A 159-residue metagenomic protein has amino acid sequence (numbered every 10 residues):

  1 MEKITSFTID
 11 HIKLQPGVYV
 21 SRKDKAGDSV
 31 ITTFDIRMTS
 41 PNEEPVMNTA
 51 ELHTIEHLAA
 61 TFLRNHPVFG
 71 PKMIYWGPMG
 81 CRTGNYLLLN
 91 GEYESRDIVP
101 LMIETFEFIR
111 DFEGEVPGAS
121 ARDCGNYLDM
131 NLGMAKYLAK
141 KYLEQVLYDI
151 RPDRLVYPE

Functional and structural regions predicted by a protein language model:
M1-L63: His/Glu-rich zincin catalytic helix
F7, F34, F62, F69 (+2 more regions): Phenylalanine-focused residue identity feature
V20, A50-L52, V68, E92 (+4 more regions): Generic preference for flexible, low-structure residues
P41, P45-D97: M16/MPP (pitrilysin/insulinase) zinc-metallopeptidase core fold and M16-derived inactive scaffolds
W76-Y148: Active-site-adjacent, His/Asp/Glu-enriched structural segments that form or flank metal-binding and acid/base networks
E144-E159: Histidine-acidic residue clusters that define the catalytic metal-binding segment of zinc metallopeptidase domains
